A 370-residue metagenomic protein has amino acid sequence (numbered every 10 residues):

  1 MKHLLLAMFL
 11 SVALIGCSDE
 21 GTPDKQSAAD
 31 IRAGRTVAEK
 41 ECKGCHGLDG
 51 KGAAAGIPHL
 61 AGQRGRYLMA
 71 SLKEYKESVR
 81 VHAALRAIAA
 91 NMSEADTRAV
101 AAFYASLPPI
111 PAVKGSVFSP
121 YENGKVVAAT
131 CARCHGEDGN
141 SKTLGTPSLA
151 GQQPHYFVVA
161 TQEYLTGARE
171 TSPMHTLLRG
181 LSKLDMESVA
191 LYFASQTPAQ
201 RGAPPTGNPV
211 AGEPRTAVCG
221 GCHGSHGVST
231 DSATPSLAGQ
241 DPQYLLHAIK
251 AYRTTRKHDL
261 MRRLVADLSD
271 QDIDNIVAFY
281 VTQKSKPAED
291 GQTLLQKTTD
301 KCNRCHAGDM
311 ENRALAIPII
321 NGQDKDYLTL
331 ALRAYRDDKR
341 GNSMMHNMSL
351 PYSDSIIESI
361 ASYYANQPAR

Functional and structural regions predicted by a protein language model:
L4-V12: Sec-dependent N-terminal signal peptides
L14-G16: C-terminal motif of bacterial Sec signal peptides marking the signal peptidase cleavage site
S18-E20: Bacterial signal peptide processing site
S27-L48, G115-N140, Q152-Q153, P204-V228 (+2 more regions): Sequence/structural segment immediately N-terminal to covalent heme-attachment motifs in c-type and related
R35, G50-E77, R86-I88, A132 (+9 more regions): Gly/Gly-Pro-rich "capping" loops immediately C-terminal to redox-active cysteine motifs in periplasmic/lumenal
R66, E74-A83, I88-A95, F103-K114 (+6 more regions): Hydrophobic, ordered structural segments
H82-I88, V113-Y121, L144-G145, T171-L177 (+6 more regions): Short, tandemly repeated low-complexity microdomains enriched for cysteine and small residues
A90-A112, R179-R201, A266-A288, Y335 (+1 more regions): C-terminal capping alpha-helices of c-type cytochrome domains
